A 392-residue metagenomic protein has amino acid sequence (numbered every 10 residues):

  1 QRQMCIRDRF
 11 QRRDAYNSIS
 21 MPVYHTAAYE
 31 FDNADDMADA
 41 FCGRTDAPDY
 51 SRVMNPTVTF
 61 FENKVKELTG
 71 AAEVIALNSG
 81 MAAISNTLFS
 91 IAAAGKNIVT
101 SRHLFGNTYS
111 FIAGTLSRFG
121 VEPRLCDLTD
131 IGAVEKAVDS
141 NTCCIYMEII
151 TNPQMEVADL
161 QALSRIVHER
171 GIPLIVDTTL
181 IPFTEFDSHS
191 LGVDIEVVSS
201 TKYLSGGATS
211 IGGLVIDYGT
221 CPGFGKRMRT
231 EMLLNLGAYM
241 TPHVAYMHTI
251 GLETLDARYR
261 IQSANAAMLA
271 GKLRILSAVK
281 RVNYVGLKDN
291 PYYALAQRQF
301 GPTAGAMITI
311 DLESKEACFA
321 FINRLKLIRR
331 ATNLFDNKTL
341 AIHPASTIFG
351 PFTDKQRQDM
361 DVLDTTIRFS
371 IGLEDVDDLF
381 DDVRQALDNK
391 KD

Functional and structural regions predicted by a protein language model:
R2-C5: Short, small-residue-biased leader/transition segments that mark boundaries at the very start of proteins
R7, Q11-R12, V74-A278, N283: Conserved PLP-enzyme active-site core in the AAT-like
F10-R12, H25-F31, K202, T254 (+5 more regions): Glycine-rich beta-alpha junction loops
A28, N33-A82, N107-G114: Conserved N-terminal alpha-helix of the aminotransferase class I/II PLP-enzyme fold
M247-A257, G305-E313, I367-G372: Short, well-ordered beta-strand elements within core beta-sheets of diverse protein domains
A267-K338, F352-Q358: Conserved small-domain helix->loop->beta segment predominantly found in fold-type I
K315-A320, D375-D381: Short, conserved charged micro-motifs
S346-R368, L373: Internal helix-turn-beta structural module
